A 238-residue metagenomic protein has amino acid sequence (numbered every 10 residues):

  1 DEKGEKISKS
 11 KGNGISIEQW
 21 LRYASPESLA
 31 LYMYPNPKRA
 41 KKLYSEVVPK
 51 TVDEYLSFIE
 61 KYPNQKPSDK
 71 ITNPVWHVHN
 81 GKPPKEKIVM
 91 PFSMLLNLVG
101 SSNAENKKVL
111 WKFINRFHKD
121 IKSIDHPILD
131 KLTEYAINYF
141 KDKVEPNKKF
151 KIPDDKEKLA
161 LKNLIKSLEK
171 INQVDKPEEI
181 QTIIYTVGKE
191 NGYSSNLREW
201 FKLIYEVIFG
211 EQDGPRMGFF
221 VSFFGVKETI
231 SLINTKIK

Functional and structural regions predicted by a protein language model:
D1-E134, F209-K238: Catalytic adenosine-cofactor/nucleotide-binding cores of aminoacyl-tRNA synthetases and other
A104, W111-K238: Basic, alpha-helical terminal appendages of large translation-related enzymes
